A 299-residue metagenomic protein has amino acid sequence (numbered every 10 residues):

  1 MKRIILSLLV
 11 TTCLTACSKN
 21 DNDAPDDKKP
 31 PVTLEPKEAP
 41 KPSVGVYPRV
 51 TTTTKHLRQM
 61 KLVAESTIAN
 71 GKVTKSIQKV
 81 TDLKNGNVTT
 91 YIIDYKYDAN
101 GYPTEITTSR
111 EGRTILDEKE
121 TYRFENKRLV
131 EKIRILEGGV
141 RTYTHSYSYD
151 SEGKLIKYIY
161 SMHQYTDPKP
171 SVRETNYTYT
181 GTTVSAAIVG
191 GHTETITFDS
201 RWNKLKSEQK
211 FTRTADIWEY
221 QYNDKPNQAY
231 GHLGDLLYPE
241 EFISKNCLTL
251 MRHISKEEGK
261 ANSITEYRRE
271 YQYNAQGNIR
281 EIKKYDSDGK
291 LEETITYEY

Functional and structural regions predicted by a protein language model:
M1-I4, S18-K19: Positively charged n-region of N-terminal signal peptides that target proteins for export
L6-L8: Sec-dependent N-terminal signal peptides
C13-A16: C-terminal motif of bacterial Sec signal peptides marking the signal peptidase cleavage site
N20-Y299: Buried hydrophobic residues that stabilize the cores of well-folded domains
